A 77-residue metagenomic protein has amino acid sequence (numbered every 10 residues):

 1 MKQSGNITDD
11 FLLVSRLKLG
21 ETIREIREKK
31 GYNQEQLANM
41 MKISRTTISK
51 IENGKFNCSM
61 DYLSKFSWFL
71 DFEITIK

Functional and structural regions predicted by a protein language model:
M1-K18: N-terminal flexible/basic segments that precede or flank functional cores
E21-Q36, K65: Short basic helix-loop element that most often maps to the first helix and adjoining turn of HTH DNA-binding modules
I23, L37-A38, I48-I51: Conserved hydrophobic/aromatic packing and binding residues within compact polymer-binding modules
G31, K42, D71: Short glycine-rich hinge loops at helix-strand junctions in the catalytic core of two-component histidine kinases
K42-F56: Recognition helix of helix-turn-helix/homeodomain-like DNA-binding domains that insert into the DNA major groove
S59-I76: DNA major-groove recognition helix of helix-turn-helix/homeodomain DNA-binding modules
